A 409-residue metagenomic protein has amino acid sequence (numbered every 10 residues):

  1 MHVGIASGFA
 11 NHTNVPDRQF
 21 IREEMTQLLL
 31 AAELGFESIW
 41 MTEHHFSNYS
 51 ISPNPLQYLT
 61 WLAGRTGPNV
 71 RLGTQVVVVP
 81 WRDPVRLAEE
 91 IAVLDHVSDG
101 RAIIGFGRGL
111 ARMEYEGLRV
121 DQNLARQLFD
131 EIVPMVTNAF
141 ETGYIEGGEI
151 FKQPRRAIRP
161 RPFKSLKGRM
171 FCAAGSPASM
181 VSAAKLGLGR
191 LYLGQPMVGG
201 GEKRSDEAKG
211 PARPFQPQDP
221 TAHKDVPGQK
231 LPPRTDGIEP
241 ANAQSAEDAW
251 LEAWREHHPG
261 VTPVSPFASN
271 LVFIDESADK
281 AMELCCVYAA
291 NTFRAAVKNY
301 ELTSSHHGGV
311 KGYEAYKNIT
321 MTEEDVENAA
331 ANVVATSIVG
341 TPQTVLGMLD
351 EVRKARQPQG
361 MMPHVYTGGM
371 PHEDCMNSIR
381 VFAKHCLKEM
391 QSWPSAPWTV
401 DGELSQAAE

Functional and structural regions predicted by a protein language model:
M1-L72, G168, V400-E409: N-terminal beta1-alpha1-beta2 module of alpha/beta enzyme domains
H2-Q19, P80-G147, R190-P240: Flexible, glycine-rich active-site loops centered on histidine and acidic residues that chelate a metal or position
V3-S7, I39-M41, L72-T74, A102-F106 (+4 more regions): Hydrophobic faces of well-ordered beta-strands that scaffold small-molecule active sites in alpha/beta enzyme cores
S7-R22, V76-V85, K164-A174, V272-F273 (+1 more regions): Active-site mouth loops of central-metabolism enzymes
A31, G35, E43, L62 (+7 more regions): Conserved, mostly hydrophobic/aromatic
A32, L59-P68, I91-R101, A184-K185 (+2 more regions): Acidic (Asp/Glu)-rich catalytic clusters
S38-L62, V78, G194-G201, D236 (+1 more regions): Glycine-rich, proline-tolerant flexible connector loops at the mouths of alpha/beta enzymes
R126-R159, G200-P358, Q391-E409: An alpha-helical appendage that flanks or caps ligand/catalytic pockets
